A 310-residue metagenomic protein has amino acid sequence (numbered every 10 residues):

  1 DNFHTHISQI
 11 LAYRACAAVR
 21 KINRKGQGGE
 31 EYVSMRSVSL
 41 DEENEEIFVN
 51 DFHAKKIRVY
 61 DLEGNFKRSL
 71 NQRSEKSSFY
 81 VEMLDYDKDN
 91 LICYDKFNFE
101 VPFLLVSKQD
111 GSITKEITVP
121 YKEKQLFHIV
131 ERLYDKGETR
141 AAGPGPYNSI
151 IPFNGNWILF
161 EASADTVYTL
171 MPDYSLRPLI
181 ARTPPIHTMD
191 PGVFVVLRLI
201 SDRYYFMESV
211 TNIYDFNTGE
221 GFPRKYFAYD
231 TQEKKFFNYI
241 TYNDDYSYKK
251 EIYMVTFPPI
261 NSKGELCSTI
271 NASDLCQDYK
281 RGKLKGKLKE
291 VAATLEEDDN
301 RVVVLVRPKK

Functional and structural regions predicted by a protein language model:
A17-F52, S74-E75: Blade-loop segments of beta-propeller domains
N23-E31, N71-F79, V119-K124, R182-T188 (+1 more regions): Short coil/turn segments at the loop-to-beta-strand junctions that recur within blades of beta-propeller repeat folds
R36-E43, E82-K88, K96, I129-N154 (+2 more regions): Structural signature of eukaryotic scaffold interfaces centered on beta-propeller domains
N50-P102, S112-R132: Asp-box/WD-like beta-propeller blade repeats and closely related beta-sheet repeat scaffolds
V59-L62, P102-G111, D165-Y168, E220-K234 (+1 more regions): Beta-propeller blade signature
D110-M171: Loop-centered beta-sheet repeat module
R177-I200, T231-K263, L275-C276: Conserved blade-ending motifs and adjacent loop-strand segments that build the rim/top face of beta-propeller domains
N261-K310: Blade-level signature of beta-propeller repeat domains, shared across WD40, Kelch, NHL, RCC1 and BNR/Asp-box propellers
